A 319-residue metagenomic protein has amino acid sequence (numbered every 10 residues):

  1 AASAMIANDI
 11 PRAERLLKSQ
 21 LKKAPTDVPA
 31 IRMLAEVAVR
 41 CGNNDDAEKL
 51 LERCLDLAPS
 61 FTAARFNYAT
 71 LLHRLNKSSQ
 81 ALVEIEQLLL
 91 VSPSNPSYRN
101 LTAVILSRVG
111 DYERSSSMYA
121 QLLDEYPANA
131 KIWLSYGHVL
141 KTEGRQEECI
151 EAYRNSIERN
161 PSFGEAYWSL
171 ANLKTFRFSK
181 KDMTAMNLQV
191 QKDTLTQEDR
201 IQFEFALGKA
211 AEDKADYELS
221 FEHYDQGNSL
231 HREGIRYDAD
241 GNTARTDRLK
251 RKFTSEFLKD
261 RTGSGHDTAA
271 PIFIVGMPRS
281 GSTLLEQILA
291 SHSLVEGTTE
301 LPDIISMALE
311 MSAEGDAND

Functional and structural regions predicted by a protein language model:
A1-D319: Alpha-helical solenoid repeat scaffolds of the TPR/TPR-like class and their adjacent stem/linker regions that mediate
